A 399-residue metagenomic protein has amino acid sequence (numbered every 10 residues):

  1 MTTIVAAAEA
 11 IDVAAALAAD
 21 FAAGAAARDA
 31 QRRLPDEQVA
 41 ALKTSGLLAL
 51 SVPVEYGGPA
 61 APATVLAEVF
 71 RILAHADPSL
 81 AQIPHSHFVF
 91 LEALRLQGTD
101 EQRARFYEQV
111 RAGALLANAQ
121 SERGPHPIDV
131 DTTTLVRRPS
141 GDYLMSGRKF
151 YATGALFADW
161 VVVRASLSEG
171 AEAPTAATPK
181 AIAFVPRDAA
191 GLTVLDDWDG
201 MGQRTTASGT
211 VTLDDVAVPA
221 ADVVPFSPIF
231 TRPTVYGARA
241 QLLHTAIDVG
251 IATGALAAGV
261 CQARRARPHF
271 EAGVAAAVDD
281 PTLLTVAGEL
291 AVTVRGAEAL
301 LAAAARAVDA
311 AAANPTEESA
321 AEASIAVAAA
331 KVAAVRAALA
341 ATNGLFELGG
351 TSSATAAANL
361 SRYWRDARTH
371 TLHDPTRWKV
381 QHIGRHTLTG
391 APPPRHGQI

Functional and structural regions predicted by a protein language model:
A26-D29, R295-A330, F346-T351: C-terminal helix-coil-helix/basic helical segment that borders enzyme active sites and/or dimer interfaces and provides
D36-K43, L50-T153, T175: Glycine-rich flavin
Q120-E122, R137, K149, R164-L167 (+7 more regions): Short, structured patches in soluble enzyme cores that scaffold and shape functional sites
F150-A155, A240-H244, H370-H373: Glycine-rich phosphate/pyrophosphate-binding beta-alpha loops
Y151-V194: A short core secondary-structure module
G200-R295: Glycine-rich beta->alpha junctions and the first turn(s) of the following alpha-helix
G250-T253, G288-R295, A328, V332-L339 (+1 more regions): Generic structural signal for well-ordered, non-transmembrane alpha-helical segments in soluble/cytosolic regions
G349-I399: Glycine-rich phosphate/cofactor-binding loops in nucleotide/flavin-utilizing enzymes
